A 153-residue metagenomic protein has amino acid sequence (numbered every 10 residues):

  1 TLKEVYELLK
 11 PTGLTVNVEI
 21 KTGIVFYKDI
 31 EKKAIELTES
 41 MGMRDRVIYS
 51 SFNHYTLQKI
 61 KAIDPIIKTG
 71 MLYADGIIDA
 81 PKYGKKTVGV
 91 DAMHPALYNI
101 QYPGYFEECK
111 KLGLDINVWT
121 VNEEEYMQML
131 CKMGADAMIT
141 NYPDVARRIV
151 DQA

Functional and structural regions predicted by a protein language model:
T1-A74, V88-D91, P95-Y98, K110-L112: Metal-dependent phosphodiesterase/phospholipase catalytic core, i.e., the His/Asp/Glu-rich active-site region
T1-E4, G70-A153: C-terminal active-site rim and adjoining tail of enzyme catalytic domains
